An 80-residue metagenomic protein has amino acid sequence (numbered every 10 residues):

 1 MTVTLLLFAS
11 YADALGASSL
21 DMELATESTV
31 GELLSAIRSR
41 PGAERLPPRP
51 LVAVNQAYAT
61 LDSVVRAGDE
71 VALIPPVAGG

Functional and structural regions predicted by a protein language model:
M1-G79: Ubiquitin-like/PB1-type beta-grasp interaction modules and other compact soluble beta-rich domains
